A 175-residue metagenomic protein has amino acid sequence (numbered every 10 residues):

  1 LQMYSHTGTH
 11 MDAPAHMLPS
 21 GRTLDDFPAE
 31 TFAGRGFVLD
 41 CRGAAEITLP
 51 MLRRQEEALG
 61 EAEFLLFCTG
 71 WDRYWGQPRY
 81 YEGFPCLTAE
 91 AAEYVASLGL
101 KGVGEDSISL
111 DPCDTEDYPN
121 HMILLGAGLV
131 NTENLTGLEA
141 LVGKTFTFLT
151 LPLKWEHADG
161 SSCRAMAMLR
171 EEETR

Functional and structural regions predicted by a protein language model:
L1-R175: Active-/binding-site microenvironments in catalytic and ligand-binding cores
